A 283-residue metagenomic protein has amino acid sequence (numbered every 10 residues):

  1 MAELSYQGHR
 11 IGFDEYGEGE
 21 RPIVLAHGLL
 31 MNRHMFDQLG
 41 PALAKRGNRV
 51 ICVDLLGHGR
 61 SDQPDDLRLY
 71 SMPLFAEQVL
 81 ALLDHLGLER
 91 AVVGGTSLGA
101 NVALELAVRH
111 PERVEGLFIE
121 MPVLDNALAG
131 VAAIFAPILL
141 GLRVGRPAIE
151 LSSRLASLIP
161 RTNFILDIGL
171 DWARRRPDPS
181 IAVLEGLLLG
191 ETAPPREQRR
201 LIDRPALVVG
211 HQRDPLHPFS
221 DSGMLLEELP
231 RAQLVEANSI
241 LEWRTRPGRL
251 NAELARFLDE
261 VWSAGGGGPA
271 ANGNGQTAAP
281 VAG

Functional and structural regions predicted by a protein language model:
H9-D62: Conserved HGGG/HGGXW glycine-rich cap/lid loop of the alpha/beta-hydrolase fold
L55-G94: Active-site loop/oxyanion-hole signature of alpha/beta-hydrolase fold enzymes
G95-G99, A103: Gly/Ala-rich beta-loop-alpha elbow adjacent to hydrolase catalytic centers
L104, V108-R109, V114-V144: Flexible "cap/lid" loop of the alpha/beta hydrolase fold
I168-E197, R213: Hydrophobic, aromatic-rich cap/lid helix
I202, V208-G210: Short beta-strand/loop motif that positions the catalytic acidic residue of the alpha/beta-hydrolase fold
P215-D221: Conserved alpha/beta-hydrolase "acid-adjacent" motif
R231-G283: Catalytic active-site module of serine/aspartate enzymes centered on a nucleophile-bearing elbow/loop
